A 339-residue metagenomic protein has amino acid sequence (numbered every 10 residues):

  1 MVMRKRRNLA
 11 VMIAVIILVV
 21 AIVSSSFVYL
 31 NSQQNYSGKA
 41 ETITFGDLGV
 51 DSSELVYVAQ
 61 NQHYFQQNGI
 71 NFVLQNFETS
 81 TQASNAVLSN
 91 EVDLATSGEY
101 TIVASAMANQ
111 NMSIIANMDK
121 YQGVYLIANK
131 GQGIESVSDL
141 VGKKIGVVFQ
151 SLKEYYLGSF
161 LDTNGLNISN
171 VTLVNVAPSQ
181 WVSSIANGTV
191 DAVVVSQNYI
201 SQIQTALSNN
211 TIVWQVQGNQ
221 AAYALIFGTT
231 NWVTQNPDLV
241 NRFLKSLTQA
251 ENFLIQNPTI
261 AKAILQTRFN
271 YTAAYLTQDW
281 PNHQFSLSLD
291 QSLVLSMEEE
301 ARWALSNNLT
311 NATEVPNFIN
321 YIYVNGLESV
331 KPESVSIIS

Functional and structural regions predicted by a protein language model:
M1-S37, S339: Secretory targeting signatures
L9, N35-L166, T172-N175, D191-Q197 (+2 more regions): Short, glycine-/small- and polar/acidic-enriched structural segments that line small-molecule recognition paths
F27, Q150-T172, K245-Q278, P316-I319 (+1 more regions): Ligand-binding clefts/hinges and TM-proximal coupling segments of bilobed small-molecule sensing domains
V50, E78-T81, T96, V147-L152 (+5 more regions): Soluble non-cytosolic domains of exported or imported proteins
V92-T96, N187, N282-E298, N325-V335: Short amphipathic alpha-helical segments at helix boundaries and their inter-helical linkers
Y100, N170-V174, P178-T267: Pocket-lining segment of extracytoplasmic ligand-binding domains
Q235-T310: Secondary-structure end/capping motifs
L305-S339: Conserved C-terminal helix/tail region of periplasmic/extracytoplasmic solute-binding proteins
